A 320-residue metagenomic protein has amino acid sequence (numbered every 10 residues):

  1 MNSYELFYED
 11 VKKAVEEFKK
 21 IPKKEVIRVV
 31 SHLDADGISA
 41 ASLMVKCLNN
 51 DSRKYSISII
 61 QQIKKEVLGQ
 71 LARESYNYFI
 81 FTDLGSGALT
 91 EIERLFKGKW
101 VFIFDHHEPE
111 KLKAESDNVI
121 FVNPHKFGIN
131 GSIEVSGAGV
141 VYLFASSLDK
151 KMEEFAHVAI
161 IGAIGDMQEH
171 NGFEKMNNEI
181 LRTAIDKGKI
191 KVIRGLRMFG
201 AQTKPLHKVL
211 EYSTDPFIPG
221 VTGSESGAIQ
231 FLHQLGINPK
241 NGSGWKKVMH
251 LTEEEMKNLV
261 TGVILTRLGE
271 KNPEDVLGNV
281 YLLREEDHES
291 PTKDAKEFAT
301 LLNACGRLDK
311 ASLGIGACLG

Functional and structural regions predicted by a protein language model:
M1-G320: Replace "Mg2+/Mn2+-dependent" with "divalent metal-dependent
